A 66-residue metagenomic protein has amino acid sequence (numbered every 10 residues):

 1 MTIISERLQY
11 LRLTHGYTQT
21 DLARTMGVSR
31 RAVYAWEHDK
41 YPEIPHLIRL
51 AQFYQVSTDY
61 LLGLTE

Functional and structural regions predicted by a protein language model:
M1-I3: A detector for short, charged/polar N-terminal pre-domain segments
E6-T25, R49: Short basic helix-loop element that most often maps to the first helix and adjoining turn of HTH DNA-binding modules
L8, L22-A23, V33-W36, L61: Conserved hydrophobic/aromatic packing and binding residues within compact polymer-binding modules
T14, R31, L62-E66: Short, charged recognition helix plus adjacent turn of helix-turn-helix-like nucleic-acid-binding domains
G27-P42: Recognition helix of helix-turn-helix/homeodomain-like DNA-binding domains that insert into the DNA major groove
P45-Y60: DNA major-groove recognition helix of helix-turn-helix/homeodomain DNA-binding modules
